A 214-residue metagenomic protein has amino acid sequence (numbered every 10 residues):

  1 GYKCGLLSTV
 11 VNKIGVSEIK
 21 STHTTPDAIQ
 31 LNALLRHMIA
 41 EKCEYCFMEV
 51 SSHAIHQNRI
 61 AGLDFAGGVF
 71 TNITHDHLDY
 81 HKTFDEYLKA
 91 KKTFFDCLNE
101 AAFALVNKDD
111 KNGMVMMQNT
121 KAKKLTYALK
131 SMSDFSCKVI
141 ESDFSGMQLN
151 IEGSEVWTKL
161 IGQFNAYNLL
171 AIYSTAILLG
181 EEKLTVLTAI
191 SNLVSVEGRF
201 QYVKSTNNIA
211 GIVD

Functional and structural regions predicted by a protein language model:
Y2-G15, V50-S51: Short beta-strand-centered segment that lines the nucleotide-binding/catalytic pocket of NTP-utilizing
C4, Y45-C46, K123-K124: Hydrophobic anchor at the start of a short beta-strand that flanks the dinucleotide cofactor-binding loop
V11-I19, G67-T74: Acidic/polar active-site rim loop that often engages polyanionic ligands
E18-S51: Conserved nucleotide-sensing/catalytic segment adjacent to the nucleotide-binding pocket in NTP-handling enzymes
S21-D27, Y45-F47, Y80-D85, L149 (+1 more regions): Short, flexible loop segments at the rims of nucleotide/cofactor-binding pockets, characterized by
P26-I29, M48-A54, D85-K89, N192-V196: Short gly/ser/thr-rich secondary-structure transition/capping motifs
H53-A61: Conserved helix/coil segment N-terminal to the catalytic DExD/H
A66-G211: Acidic, Mg2+-coordinating active-site environments of NTP-dependent enzymes
